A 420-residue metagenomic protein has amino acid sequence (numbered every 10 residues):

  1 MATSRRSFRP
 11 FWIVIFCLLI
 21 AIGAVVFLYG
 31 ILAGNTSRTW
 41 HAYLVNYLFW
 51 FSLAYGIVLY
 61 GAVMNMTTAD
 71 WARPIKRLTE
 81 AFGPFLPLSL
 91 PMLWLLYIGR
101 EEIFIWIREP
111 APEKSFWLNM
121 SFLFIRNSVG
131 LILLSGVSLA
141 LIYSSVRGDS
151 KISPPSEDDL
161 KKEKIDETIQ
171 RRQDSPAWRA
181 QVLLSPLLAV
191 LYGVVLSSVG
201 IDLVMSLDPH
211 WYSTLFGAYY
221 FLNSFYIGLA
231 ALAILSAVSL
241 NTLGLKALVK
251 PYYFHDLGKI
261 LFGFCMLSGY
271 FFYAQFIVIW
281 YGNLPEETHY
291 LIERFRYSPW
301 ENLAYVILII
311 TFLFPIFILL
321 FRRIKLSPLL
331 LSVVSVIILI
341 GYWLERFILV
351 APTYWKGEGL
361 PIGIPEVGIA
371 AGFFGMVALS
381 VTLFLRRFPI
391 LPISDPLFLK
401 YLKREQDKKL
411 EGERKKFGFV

Functional and structural regions predicted by a protein language model:
M1-A54, K403-V420: N-terminal regions that are enriched for targeting/export leaders and immediately downstream pro/stem segments
R9-G30, K114, M120-V306, D395: Long, contiguous internal "core" modules enriched in hydrophobic/ aromatic residues
R9-P10, I309-V420: TerminUS-proximal long segments
G30-L44, V63-K76, I142-I152, L207-P209 (+5 more regions): Juxtamembrane/interface segments at transmembrane-helix termini
T39-Y47, I75-R77, P209-F221, G357-G368: Non-cytosolic membrane-interface motifs at loop->transmembrane helix junctions
W40, W50-K164, S185-L188: Transmembrane-helix bundle segments that line or gate the permeation/cavity pathway in multi-pass membrane proteins
F51-A62, L90-L95, N127-A140, L222-A237 (+2 more regions): Hydrophobic cores of alpha-helical transmembrane segments in multi-pass inner/ER membrane proteins, independent
G83-I98, G263-F272, V333-G341: Hydrophobic alpha-helical membrane-insertion segments
